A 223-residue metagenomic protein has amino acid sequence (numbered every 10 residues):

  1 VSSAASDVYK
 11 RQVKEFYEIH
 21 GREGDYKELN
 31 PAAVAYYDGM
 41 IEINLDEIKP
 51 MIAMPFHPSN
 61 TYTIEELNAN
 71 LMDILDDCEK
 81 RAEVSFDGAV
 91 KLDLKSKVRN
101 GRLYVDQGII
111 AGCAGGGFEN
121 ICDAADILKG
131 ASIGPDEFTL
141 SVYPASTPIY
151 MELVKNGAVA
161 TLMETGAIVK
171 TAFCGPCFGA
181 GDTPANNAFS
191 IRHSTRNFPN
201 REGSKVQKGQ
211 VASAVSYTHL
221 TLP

Functional and structural regions predicted by a protein language model:
V1-A5, Y9, H219-L222: Single conserved hydrophobic/aromatic residue that forms the stacking wall/gate of nucleotide- or nucleobase-binding
S6-D136, V142-G157, T161-A167, T171: Accessory "access/gating" subregions that flank catalytic or transport cores
G115-F118, V211-Y217: Short, conserved micro-motifs enriched in small and acidic residues
E152-A214: Thiamine diphosphate
